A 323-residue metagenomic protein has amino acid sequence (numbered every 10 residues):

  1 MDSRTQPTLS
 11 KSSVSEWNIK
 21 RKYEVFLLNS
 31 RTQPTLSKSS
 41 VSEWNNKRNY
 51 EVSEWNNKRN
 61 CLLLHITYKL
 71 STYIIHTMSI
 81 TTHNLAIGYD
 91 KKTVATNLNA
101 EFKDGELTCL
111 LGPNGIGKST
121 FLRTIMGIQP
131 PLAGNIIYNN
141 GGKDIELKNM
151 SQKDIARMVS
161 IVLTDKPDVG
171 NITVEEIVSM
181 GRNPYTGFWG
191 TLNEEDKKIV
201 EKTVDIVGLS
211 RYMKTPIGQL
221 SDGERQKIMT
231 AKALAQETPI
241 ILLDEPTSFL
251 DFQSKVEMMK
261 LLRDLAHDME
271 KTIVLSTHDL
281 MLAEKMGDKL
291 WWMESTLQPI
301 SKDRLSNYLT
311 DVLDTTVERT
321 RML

Functional and structural regions predicted by a protein language model:
L111-P113: The feature captures the beta-strand-to-loop junction immediately N-terminal to the Walker
M126: Helix-to-loop junction immediately C-terminal to a conserved catalytic motif
N135-D154: ABC ATPase NBD Q-loop/coupling interface
S179, E194-Y212: Conserved ABC ATPase "signature" region
T191, P216-L220: Conserved ABC ATPase signature
I241-D244: Catalytic Walker B motif of ABC-type/P-loop ATPase nucleotide-binding domains
T277-H278: H-loop/switch region of ABC-family ATPase nucleotide-binding domains
